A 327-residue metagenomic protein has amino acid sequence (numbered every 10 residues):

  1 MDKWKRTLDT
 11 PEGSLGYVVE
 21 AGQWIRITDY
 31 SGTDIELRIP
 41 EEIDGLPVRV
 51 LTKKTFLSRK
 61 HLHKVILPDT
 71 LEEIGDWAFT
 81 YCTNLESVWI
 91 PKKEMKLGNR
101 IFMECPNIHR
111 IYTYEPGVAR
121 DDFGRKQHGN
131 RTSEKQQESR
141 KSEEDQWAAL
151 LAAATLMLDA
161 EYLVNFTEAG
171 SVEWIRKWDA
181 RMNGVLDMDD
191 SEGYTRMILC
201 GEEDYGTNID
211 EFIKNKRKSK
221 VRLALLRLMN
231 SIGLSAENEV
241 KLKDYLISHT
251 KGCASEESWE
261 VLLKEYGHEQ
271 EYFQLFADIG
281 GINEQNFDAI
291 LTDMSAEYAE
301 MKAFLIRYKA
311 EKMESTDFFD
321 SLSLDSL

Functional and structural regions predicted by a protein language model:
D2, L8-I25, S31-R49, K60-E73 (+5 more regions): Structural signature of tandem-repeat unit edges
M95-R100, V118-G124, E314-L324: Short, surface-exposed, charge-dense and proline/glycine-enriched linear segments
G98-F102, F273, K302: Short amphipathic alpha-helical segments and helix-helix/interface helices
L226-H249, Y272: Repeat-mediated protein-protein interaction surfaces in helical alpha-solenoids
L275-G281, N286, L291-L327: Charge-dense, extended regions
